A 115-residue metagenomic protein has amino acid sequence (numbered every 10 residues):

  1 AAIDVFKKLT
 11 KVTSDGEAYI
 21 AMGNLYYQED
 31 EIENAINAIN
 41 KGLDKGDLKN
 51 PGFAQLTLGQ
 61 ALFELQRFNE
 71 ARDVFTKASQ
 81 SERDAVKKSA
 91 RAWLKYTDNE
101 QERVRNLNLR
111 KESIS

Functional and structural regions predicted by a protein language model:
R72-S115: Terminal, low-structured helical/coil segments at or just beyond the last alpha-helical repeat
